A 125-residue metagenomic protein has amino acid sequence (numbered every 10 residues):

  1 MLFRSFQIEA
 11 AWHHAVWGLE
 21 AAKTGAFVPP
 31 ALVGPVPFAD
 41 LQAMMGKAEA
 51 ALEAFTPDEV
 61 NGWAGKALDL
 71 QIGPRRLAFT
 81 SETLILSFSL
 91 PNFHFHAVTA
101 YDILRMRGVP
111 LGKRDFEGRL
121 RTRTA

Functional and structural regions predicted by a protein language model:
S5-F6, F88: Surface-exposed acidic/polar loop and edge beta-strand patches at domain peripheries
I8-A48, Q71, D115, R119-L120: Short, helix-capping/interhelical loops that line the mouth of catalytic, cofactor-, or ligand-binding pockets
V16-K23, A50-P57, V98, D102-V109: Charged/polar positions within long, soluble alpha-helices
P35, A39-Q42, G46, F79 (+2 more regions): Short, amphipathic alpha-helical segments
A54-I85, E117: Acidic interhelical loop/turn segments
E82, L86-T122: C-terminal or internal capping secondary-structure element at the end of a domain, subdomain, or sheet
